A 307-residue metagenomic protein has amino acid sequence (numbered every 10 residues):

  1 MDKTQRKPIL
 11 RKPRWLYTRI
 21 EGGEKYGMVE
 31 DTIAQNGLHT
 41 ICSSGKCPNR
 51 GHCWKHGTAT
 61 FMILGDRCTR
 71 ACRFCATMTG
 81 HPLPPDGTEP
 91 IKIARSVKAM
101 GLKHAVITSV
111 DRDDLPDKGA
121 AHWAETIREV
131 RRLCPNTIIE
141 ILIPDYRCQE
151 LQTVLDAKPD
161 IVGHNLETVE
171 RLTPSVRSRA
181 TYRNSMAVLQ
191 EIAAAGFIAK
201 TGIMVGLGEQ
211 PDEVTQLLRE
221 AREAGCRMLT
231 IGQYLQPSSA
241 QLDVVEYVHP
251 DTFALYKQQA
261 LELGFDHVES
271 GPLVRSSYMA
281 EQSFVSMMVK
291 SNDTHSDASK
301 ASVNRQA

Functional and structural regions predicted by a protein language model:
M1-T60, L64, I91-K98, E125-N136 (+3 more regions): Auxiliary Fe-S-binding modules of radical SAM enzymes
C47, C68, C72-C75: Short cysteine clusters
H52-K55, R73, T77-G80: Short functional micro-motifs and their immediate structural scaffolds
D66-T69, L102, E167-V169, Y234-Q236: Short connector loops/turns at beta-strand edges and beta->alpha or beta->beta junctions
C68, D111-D114, Y146, G208 (+1 more regions): Short, glycine/serine-rich, charged loops/turns that create anion-binding and catalytic segments at active sites
A71, L115, L172, S239 (+1 more regions): Glycine/Thr-rich phosphate-binding loops of Rossmann-like dinucleotide-binding domains
A76-K92, V97-Q190, K200-T201, M228-T230: Core AdoMet radical
